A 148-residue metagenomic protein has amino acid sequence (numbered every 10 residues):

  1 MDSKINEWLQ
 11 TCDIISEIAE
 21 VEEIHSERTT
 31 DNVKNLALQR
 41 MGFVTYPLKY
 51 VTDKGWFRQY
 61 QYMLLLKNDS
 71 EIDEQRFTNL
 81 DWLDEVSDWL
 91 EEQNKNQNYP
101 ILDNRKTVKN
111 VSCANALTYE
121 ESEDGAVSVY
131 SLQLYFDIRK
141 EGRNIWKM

Functional and structural regions predicted by a protein language model:
M1-E22, T29, F43-M148: Charged, amphipathic alpha-helical segments and their flanking helix caps
D31-V33: Short beta-edge strand/loop motif at the mouth of beta-sheet-based domains
N35-A37: Extended compositionally biased segments used for macromolecular assembly or nucleic-acid engagement
R40: Pocket-edge structural micro-motifs
